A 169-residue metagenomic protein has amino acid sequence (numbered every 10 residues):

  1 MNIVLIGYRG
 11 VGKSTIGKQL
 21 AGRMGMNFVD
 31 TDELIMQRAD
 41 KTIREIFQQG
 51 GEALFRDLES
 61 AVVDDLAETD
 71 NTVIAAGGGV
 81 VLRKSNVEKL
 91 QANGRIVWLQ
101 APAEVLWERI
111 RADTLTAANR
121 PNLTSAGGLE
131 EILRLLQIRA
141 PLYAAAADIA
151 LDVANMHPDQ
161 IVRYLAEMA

Functional and structural regions predicted by a protein language model:
L5: Hydrophobic anchor at the beta1->P-loop junction of P-loop NTPases
Y8: P-loop (Walker A) phosphate-binding loop of NTP-binding proteins
V11: ATP-binding Walker
S14: Walker A/P-loop
Q19, R23, T69, R95 (+2 more regions): NTP-dependent small-molecule kinase module
D30-Q91, A112, T116, L129 (+1 more regions): ATP-dependent small-molecule kinase phosphotransfer cores that center on conserved nucleotide phosphate-binding segments
G78-V80, P102-E104, M156: Short glycine-rich anion-binding loops that position phosphate/pyrophosphate groups of nucleotides and phosphorylated
A92-A140: A glycine- and Lys/Arg-enriched "phosphate-lid" helix/loop adjacent to the NTP-binding pocket of small-molecule kinases
